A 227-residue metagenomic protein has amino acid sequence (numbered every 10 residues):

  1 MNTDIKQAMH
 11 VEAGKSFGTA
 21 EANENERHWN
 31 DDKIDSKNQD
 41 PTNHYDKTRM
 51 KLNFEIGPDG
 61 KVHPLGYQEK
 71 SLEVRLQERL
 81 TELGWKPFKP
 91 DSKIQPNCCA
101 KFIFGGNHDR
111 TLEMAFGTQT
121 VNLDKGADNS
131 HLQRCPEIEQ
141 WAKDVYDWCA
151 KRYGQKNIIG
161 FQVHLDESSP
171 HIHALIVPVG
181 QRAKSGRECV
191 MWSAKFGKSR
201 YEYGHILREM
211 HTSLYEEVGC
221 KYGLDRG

Functional and structural regions predicted by a protein language model:
M1-G227: N-terminal nicking endonuclease/strand-transfer module with a His-rich metal-binding environment and a catalytic Tyr
